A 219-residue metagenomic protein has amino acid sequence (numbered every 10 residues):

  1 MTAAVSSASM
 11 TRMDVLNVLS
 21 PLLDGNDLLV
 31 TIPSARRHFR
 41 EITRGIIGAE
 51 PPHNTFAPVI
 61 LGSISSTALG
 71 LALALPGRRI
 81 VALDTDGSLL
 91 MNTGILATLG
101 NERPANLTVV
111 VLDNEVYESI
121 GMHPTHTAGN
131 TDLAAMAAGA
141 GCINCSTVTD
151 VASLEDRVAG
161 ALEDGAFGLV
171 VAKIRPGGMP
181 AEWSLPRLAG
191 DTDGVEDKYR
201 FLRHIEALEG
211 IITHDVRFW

Functional and structural regions predicted by a protein language model:
T2-D14, D164-W219: Glycine/aspartate-rich loop-and-adjacent alpha/beta segment that forms the canonical ThDP
T2-V59: Active-site diphosphate/adenylate-binding microenvironment
D27-L29, R78-A82, L107, D164-A172: Generic beta-sheet signal
L28-P33, F56-A57, A82, S146-T149 (+1 more regions): General beta-strand structural signal in soluble alpha/beta enzymes
P33-R36, N114-V116, K173-M179: Glycine-rich beta-alpha junction loops
R37-D113: Thiamine diphosphate
N92-E102, S119-M136: Active-site-proximal loop->helix
P124-G160: Conserved thiamine diphosphate
